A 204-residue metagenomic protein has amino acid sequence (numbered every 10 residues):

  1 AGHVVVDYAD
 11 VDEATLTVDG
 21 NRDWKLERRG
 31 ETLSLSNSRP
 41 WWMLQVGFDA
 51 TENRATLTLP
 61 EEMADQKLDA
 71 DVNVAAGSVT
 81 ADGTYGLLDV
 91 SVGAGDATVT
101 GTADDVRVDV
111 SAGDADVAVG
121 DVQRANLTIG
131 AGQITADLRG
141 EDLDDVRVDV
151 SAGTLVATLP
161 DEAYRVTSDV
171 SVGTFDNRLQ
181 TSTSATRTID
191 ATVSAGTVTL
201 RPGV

Functional and structural regions predicted by a protein language model:
A1-S38, R54-T58, E62-M63, V79-G83 (+1 more regions): Short linear S-[DN]-x-LW-Φ motif typified by the pepsin-like aspartic protease active-site region
V5, D23-K25, D71, T80 (+5 more regions): Short, surface-exposed charged micro-motifs
R29-E31, A75, T84, G93 (+6 more regions): Structural motif
W41-Q45: Short, charged/polar, Gly/Pro-enriched secondary-structure boundary elements
T56-T58, D69-D71, T167-D169: Extracytosolic low-complexity repeat regions of secreted or lipid-anchored proteins
D69-A115: Right-handed parallel beta-helix
G101, D105-V106, D116-V204: Short, surface-exposed interaction patches in beta-rich subdomains that mediate adhesion/assembly near membranes
